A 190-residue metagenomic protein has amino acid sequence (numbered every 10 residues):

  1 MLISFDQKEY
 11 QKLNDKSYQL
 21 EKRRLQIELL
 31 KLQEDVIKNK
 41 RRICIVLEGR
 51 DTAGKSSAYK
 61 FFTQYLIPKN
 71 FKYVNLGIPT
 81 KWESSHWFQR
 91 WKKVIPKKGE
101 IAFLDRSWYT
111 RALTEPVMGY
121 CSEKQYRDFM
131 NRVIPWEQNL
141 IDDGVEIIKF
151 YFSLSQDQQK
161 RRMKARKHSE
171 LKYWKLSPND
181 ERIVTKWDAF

Functional and structural regions predicted by a protein language model:
M1-F190: Glycine-rich phosphate-binding loop of ATP-dependent small-molecule kinases
